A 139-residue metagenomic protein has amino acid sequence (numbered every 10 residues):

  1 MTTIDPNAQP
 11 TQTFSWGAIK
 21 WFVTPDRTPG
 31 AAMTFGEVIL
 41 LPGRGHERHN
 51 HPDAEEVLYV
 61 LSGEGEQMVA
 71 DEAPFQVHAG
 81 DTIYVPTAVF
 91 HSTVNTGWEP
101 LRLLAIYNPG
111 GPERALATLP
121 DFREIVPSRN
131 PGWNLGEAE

Functional and structural regions predicted by a protein language model:
M1-M33, E47, T118-E139: A short, N-terminal "cap"/entry segment at the start of jelly-roll beta-barrel domains of the cupin/DSBH fold
T28, D53, E72, W98-E99: Short strand-connecting beta-turns/loops that link adjacent beta-strands
A31-M33, N50-H51, T96-G97: Short glycine/proline-enriched turns and hinge-like loops at secondary-structure junctions
I39-P42, H46: Short, well-structured hydrophobic secondary-structure segments
G45, P52-A79, V89: A short beta-strand-loop-beta hairpin characteristic of the jelly-roll/cupin
P74, H78-A79, T87-E113: Ligand-binding loop in jelly-roll beta-barrel domains
